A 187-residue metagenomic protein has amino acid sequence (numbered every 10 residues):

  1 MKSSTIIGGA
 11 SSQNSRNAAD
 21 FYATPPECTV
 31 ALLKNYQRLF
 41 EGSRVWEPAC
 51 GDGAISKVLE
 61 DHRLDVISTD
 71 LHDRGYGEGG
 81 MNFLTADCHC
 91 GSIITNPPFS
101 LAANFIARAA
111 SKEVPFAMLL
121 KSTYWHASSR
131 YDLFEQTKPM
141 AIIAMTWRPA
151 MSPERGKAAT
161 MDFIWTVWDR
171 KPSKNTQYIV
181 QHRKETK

Functional and structural regions predicted by a protein language model:
M1-K187: Class I S-adenosyl-L-methionine-dependent methyltransferase catalytic core
